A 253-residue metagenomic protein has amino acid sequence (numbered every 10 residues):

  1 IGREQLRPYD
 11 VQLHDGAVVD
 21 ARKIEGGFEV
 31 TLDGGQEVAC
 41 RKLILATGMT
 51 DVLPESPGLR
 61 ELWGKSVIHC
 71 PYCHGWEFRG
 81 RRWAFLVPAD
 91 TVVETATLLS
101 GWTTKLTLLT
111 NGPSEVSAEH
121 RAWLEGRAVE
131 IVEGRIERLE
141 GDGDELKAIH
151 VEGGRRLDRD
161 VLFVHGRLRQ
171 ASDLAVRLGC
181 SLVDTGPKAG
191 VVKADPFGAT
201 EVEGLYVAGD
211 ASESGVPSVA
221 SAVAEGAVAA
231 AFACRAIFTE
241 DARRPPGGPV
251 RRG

Functional and structural regions predicted by a protein language model:
R3-I24, V30-L32, E37-V38, G101-G190 (+1 more regions): A Rossmann-like FAD-binding core segment of flavoenzymes
L13-R81, V161, V192-F197: FAD-binding core/adjacent interface of flavoenzyme oxidoreductases
C40, A46-G48, L53-E55, L86 (+3 more regions): Short, well-ordered coil/turn residues at beta-beta hairpins and beta-strand->alpha-helix junctions within
E61-E77, L168-V216, R235: FAD-site-proximal beta/loop scaffold in flavoenzymes
Y72, P88, N111-P113, D210: Cofactor-binding loop segments of dinucleotide-utilizing enzymes, especially the Rossmann-like FAD- and NAD(P)+-binding
R81-W102: Rossmann-like NAD(P)H-binding beta-loop-alpha module
V93-T95, A208-G253: A conserved FAD-binding loop/helix module that cradles the flavin
